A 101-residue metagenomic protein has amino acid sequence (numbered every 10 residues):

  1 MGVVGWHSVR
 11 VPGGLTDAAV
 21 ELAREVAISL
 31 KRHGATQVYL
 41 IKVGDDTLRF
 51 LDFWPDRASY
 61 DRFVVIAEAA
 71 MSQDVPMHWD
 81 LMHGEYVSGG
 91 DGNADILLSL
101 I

Functional and structural regions predicted by a protein language model:
G2, L98-I101: Topology signature of small-to-medium multi-pass alpha-helical membrane proteins
G2-R10: Active-site-flanking beta-strand signature of metal-NTP-handling nucleotidyl enzymes and homologous cyclase-like
V9-E21: Short, surface-exposed ligand-recognition loops at beta-strand->loop->(often short) alpha-helix junctions that present
R10, L51-F53: Short hydrophobic/aromatic beta-strand micro-patches that form the beta-sheet surface supporting nucleotide- or nucleic
E25-Q37, F53-G90, I101: An amphipathic, aromatic/His-enriched active-site/gating alpha helix that lines ligand/cofactor pockets
